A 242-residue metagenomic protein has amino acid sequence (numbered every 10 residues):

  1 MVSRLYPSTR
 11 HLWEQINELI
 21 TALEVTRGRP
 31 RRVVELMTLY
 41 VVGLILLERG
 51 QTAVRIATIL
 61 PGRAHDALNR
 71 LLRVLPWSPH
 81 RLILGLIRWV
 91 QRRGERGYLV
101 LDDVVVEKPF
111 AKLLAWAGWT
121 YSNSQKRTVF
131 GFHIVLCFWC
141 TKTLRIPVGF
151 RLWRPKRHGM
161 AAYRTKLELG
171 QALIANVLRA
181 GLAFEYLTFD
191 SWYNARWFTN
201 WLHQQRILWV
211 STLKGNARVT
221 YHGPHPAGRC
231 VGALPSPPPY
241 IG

Functional and structural regions predicted by a protein language model:
M1-P79: Gly/serine-rich nucleotide phosphate-binding loop at the start of the catalytic core of nucleotide/ADP-ribose-handling
V2-E14, R29-R32, G43, H80 (+9 more regions): Long, hydrophilic "mature protein body" segments
T26-R29, L39-Y40, L144, V148-G149 (+1 more regions): Short, flexible segments with low predicted structural confidence
V42-L46, T58, N123, R127 (+3 more regions): Short, charged/polar micro-motifs that form catalytic or ligand-binding hotspots
G43, N69-L144, V148, R154-K156: Active-site-proximal, Lys/Arg-enriched surface segment that forms a nucleic-acid-binding/basic interface patch
T52, A64, L82-L86, E95-V100 (+3 more regions): Generic hydrophobic, aliphatic-rich segments that mediate packing or membrane embedding
I59, W89, D103, E107 (+4 more regions): Mid-sequence acidic-hydrophobic segments that form the walls of catalytic/ligand-binding cavities or oligomerization
L152, K156-G242: An internal, acidic/charged active-site-proximal segment that coordinates divalent cations and/or engages
